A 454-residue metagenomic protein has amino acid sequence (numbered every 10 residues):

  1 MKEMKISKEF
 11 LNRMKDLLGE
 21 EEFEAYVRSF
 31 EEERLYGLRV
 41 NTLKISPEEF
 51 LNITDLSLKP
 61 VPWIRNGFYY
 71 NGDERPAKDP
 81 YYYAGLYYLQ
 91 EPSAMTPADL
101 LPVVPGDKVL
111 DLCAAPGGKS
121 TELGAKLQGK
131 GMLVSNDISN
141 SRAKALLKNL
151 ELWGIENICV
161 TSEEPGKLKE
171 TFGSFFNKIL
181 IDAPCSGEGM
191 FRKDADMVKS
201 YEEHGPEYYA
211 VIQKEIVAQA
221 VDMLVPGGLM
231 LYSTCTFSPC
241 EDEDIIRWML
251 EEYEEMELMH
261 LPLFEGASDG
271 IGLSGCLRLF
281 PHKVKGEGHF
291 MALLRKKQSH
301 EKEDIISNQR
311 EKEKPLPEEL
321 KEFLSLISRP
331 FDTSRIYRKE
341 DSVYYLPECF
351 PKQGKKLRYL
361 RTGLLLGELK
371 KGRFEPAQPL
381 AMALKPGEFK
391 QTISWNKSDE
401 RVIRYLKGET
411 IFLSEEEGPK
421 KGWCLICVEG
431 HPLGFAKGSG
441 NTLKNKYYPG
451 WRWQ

Functional and structural regions predicted by a protein language model:
M1-L51, E287-F290, K297-Q454: Polybasic, low-complexity RNA-engagement segments
Y36-M95: Conserved AdoMet
V104-P105, K167-D182: A short acidic, Gly/Pro-enriched loop at the edge of an enzyme's catalytic core that lines a small-molecule cofactor
G106-A115: Conserved class I S-adenosyl-L-methionine
P116-G129: Conserved SAM-binding loop of SAM-dependent methyltransferases across substrates and taxa, primarily the Class I
L127-Q128, L224-P226: Helix-to-beta-strand junctions that scaffold the AdoMet/dcAdoMet cofactor pocket in Class I SAM-dependent enzymes
N136-S174: S-adenosyl-L-methionine
S141, N177-A218, C235-E243, F264-E265: Mobile active-site "lid"/loop adjacent to the S-adenosyl-L-methionine
